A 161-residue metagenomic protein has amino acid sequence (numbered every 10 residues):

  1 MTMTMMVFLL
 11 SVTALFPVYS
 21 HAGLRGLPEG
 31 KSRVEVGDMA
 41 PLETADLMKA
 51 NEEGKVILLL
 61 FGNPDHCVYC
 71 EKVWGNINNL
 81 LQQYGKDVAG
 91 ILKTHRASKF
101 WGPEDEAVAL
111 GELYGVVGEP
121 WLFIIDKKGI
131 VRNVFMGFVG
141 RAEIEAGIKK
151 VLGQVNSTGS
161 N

Functional and structural regions predicted by a protein language model:
M3-A14: Bacterial N-terminal signal peptides
V18-L47: N-terminal "domain-start" segment that seeds a small globular fold
E52-D65: Short active-site neighborhood of thiol/selenol oxidoreductases, capturing the structured segment around
G62-G75: Conserved redox-active cysteine motifs that mediate thiol-disulfide chemistry, especially di-cysteine Cys-X(1-2)-Cys
P64-C67, R96-F100, I130-V131, F138-A142: Solvent-exposed loop/turn segments at secondary-structure junctions within structured extracellular/periplasmic domains
N78, K93-E119, I125, R141-E143 (+1 more regions): Thioredoxin-like thiol-disulfide oxidoreductase module
P120-F135: A short, hydrophobic beta-strand/beta-hairpin element that forms part of a small beta-sheet core
G137-N161: Thiol-/selenol-based redox modules, centered on thioredoxin-like and closely related oxidoreductase domains
